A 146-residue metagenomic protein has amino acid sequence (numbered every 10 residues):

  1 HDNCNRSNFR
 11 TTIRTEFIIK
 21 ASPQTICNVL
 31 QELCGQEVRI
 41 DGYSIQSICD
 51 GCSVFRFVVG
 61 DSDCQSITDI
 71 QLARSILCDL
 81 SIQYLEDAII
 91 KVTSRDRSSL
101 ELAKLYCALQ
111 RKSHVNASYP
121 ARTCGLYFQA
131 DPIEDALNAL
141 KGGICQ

Functional and structural regions predicted by a protein language model:
H1-Q146: A conserved regulatory-domain signal marking ACT and ACT-like small-molecule sensing domains and adjacent regulatory
